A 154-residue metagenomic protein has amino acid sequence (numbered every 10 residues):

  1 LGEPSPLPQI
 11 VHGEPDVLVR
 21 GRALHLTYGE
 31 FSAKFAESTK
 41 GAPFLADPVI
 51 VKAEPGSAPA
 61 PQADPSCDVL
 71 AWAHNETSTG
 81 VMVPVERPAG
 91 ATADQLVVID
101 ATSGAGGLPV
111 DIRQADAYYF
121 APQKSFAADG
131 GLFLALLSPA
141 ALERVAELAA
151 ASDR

Functional and structural regions predicted by a protein language model:
L1-L24, S32-A36: Conserved beta-loop-alpha segment that forms the PLP phosphate-binding cup at the N-terminus of a helix
L24, V69-A73, V98, Y119 (+1 more regions): Structural motif
T27-L45: Substrate-binding/gating loop at the entrance of the active-site cleft, primarily in PLP-dependent aminotransferase-like
K34-A36, A58-P61, G106-L108, A127-L132: Short, charged, surface-exposed secondary-structure boundary motifs
V51-G106: Active-site phosphate-binding strand-loop segment of PLP-dependent enzymes
I112-Q123: Conserved active-site segment immediately N-terminal to the catalytic lysine that forms the internal aldimine
Q123-R154: Active-site C-terminal subdomain of aminotransferase-like
